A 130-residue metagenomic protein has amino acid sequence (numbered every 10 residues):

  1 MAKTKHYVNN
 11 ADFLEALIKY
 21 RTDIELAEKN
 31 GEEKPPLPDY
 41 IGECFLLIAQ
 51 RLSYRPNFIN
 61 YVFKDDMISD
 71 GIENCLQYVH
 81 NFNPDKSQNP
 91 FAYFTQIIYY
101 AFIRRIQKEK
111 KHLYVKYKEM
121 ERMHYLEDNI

Functional and structural regions predicted by a protein language model:
M1-D66, L126-I130: Extreme N-terminal regulatory/targeting segments of RNA polymerase sigma factors
K3, N10, I72, N83-D85 (+1 more regions): Alpha-helical interaction segments
A27, A49, I72-E73, H80 (+1 more regions): A generic structural signal for ordered alpha-helices
R55-F63, C75-I97, K108-L113: Short alpha-helix-to-loop micro-motif enriched in aromatics/charged/Gly
Q96-A101, K111-H112, E119-M123: Charged mid-protein connector segments
I106, Y114-I130: Charged, low-cysteine interdomain linkers and short loop/connector segments that bridge structured helical modules
